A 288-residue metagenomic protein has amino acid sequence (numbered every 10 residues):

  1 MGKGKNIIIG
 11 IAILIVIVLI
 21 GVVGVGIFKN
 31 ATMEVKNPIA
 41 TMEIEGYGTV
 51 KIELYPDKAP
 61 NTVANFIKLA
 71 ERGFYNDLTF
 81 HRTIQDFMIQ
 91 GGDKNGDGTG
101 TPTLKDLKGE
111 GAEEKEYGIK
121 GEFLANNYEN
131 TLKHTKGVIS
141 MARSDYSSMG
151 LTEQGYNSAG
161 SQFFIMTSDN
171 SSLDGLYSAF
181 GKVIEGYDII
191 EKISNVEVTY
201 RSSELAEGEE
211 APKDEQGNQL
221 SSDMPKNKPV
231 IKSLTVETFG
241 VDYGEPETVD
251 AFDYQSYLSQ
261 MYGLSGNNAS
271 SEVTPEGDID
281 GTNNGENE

Functional and structural regions predicted by a protein language model:
G2-E288: Cross-family detector of peptidyl-prolyl cis-trans isomerase
